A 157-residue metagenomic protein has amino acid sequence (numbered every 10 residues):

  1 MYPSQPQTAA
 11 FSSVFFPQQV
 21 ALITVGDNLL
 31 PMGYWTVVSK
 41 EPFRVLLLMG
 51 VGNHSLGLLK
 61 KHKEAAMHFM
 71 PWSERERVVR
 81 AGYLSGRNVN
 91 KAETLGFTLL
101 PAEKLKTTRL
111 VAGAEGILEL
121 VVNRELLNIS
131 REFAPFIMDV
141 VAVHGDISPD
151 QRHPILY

Functional and structural regions predicted by a protein language model:
M1-Y157: Basic, polyanion-binding surface patches
